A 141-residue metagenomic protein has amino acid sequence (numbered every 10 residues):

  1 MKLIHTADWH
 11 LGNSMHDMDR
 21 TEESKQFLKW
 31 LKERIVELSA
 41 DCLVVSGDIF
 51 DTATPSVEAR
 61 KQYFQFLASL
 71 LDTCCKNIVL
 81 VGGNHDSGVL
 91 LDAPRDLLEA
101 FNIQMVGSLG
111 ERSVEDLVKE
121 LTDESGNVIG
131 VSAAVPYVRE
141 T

Functional and structural regions predicted by a protein language model:
M1-A68, C75: N-terminal active-site segment of His-dependent metallophosphoesterases
H10-N13, D51-T54, V81-D92, E111-D116 (+1 more regions): Active-site environment of divalent metal-dependent phosphoester hydrolases
V44, V79, V131-A133: A structural signal for isolated positions on well-ordered beta-strands in alpha/beta enzyme cores
E58-L71, R95-V106: Short, electropositive alpha-helical surface patch
T73-C74, V81, L121-E124: Cofactor- and metal-binding active-site motifs of prokaryotic enzymes that mediate redox/radical or nucleophilic
C75-L90, D96-S108: Hydrophobic or amphipathic alpha-helical targeting/insertion segments
D96, F101-T141: Conserved catalytic scaffold of divalent metal-dependent phosphoesterases
